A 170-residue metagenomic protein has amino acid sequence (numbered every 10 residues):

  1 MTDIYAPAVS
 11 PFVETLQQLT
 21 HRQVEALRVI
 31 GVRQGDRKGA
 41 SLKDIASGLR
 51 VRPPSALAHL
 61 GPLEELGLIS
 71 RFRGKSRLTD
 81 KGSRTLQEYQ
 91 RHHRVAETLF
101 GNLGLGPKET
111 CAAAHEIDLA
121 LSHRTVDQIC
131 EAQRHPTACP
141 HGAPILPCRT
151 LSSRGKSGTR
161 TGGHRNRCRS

Functional and structural regions predicted by a protein language model:
M1-A26, R52: Short alpha-helical segments that sit at the start of domains
T20-G39, S47: Short amphipathic alpha-helical interface segments
L42-P54, R84: Short helix-coil junctions and helix-kink-helix linkers
I45, A56-L66: Basic amphipathic alpha-helical segments that dock to polyanions
E64-G74: A short, conserved structural fragment
G74-H92: Basic, amphipathic "hinge/linker" alpha-helix immediately C-terminal to the N-terminal HTH DNA-binding motif
Q90-R124, P136-T137: Arg/Lys-rich, alpha-helical DNA-contact motif
H115-S170: C-terminal regulatory/oligomerization modules of transcriptional regulators
